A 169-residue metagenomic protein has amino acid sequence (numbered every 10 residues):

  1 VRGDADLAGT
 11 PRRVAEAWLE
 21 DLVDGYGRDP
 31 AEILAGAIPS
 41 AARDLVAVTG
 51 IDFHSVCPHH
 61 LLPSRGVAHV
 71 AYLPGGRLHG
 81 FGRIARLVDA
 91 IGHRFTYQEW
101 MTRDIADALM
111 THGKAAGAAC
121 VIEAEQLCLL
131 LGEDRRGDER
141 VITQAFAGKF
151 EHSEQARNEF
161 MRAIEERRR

Functional and structural regions predicted by a protein language model:
V1-R169: A domain-level signal for the structural core that forms small-molecule/cofactor-binding pockets and catalytic centers
